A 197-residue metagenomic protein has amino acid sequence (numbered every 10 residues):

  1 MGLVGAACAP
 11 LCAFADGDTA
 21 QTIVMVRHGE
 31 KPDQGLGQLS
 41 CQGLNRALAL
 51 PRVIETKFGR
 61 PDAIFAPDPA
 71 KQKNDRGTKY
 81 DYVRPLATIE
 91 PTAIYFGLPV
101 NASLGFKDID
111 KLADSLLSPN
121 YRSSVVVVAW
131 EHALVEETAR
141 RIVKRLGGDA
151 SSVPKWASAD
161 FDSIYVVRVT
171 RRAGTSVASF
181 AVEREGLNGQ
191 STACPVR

Functional and structural regions predicted by a protein language model:
M1-A9: Bacterial N-terminal signal peptides
L11-F14: Sec/Tat signal peptide C-region and signal peptidase I cleavage site
G17-S123, L134-R197: Active-site-proximal alpha-helix that buttresses catalytic centers in soluble enzyme cores
V125-A129: Periplasmic-binding protein-like
